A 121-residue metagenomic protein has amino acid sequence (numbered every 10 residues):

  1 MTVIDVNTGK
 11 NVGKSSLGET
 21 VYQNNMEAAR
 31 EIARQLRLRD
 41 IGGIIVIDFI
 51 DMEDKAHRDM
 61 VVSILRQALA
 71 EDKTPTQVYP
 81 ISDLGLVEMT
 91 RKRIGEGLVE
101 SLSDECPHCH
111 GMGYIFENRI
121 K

Functional and structural regions predicted by a protein language model:
M1-K121: Conserved glycine-centered short motifs in functionally critical loops
